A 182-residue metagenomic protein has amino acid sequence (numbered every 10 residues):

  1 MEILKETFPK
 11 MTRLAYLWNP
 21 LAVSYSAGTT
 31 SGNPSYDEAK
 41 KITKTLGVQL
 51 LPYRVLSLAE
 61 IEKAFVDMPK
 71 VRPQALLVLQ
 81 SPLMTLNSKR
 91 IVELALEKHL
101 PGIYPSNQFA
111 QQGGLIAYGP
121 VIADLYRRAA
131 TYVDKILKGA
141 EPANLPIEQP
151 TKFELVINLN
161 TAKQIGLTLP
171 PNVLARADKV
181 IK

Functional and structural regions predicted by a protein language model:
M1-K182: Short hydrophobic alpha-helices and adjacent helix-cap/hinge residues
